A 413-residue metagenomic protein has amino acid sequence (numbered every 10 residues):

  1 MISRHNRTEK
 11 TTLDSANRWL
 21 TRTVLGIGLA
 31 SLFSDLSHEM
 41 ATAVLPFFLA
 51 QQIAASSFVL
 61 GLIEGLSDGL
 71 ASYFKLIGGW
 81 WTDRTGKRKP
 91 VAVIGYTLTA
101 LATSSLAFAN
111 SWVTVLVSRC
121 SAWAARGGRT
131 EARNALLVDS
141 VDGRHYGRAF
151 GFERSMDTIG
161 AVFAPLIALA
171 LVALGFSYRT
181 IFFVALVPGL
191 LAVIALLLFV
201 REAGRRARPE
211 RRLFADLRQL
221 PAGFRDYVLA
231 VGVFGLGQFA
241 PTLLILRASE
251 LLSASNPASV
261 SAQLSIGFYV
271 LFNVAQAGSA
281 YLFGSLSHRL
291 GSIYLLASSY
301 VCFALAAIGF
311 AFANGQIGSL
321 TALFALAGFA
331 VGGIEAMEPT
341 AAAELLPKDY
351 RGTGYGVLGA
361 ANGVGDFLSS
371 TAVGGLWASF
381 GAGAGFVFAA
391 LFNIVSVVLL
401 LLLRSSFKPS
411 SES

Functional and structural regions predicted by a protein language model:
I2-T21, E202-A230: Juxtamembrane intracellular "pre-TM" segments in multi-pass secondary transporters
D14-D68, D226-S255: Helix-loop boundary and gating motifs at the non-cytosolic
F47-Q52, F163-F182, L368-A384: Transmembrane alpha-helix termini and helix-breaking/packing motifs in multi-pass membrane transporters
F74-G86, S279-G291, W377: Helix-to-loop junctions at the C-terminal end of transmembrane segments in multipass secondary transporters
P90-S104, L186, Y294-G309: Structural signature of the two symmetry-related core transmembrane helices
S105-S118, F312-L323: Helix-loop junctions at membrane interfaces in 12-TM secondary transporters
G128-V141, G333-L346: Intracellular juxtamembrane helix-capping segments at the cytosolic ends of symmetry-related transmembrane helices
V187-A207, L399-R404: C-terminal membrane-cytosol helix-exit motif in multi-pass small-molecule transporters
